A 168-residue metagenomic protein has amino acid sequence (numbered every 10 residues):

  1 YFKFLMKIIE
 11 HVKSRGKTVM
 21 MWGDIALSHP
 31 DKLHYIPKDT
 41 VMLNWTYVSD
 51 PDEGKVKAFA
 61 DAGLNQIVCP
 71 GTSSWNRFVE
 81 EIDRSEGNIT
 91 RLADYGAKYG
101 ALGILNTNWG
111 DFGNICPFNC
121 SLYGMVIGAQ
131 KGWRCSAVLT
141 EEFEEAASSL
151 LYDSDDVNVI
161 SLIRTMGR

Functional and structural regions predicted by a protein language model:
F2-R168: Substrate-binding groove of N-acetylhexosamine-processing glycoside hydrolases
